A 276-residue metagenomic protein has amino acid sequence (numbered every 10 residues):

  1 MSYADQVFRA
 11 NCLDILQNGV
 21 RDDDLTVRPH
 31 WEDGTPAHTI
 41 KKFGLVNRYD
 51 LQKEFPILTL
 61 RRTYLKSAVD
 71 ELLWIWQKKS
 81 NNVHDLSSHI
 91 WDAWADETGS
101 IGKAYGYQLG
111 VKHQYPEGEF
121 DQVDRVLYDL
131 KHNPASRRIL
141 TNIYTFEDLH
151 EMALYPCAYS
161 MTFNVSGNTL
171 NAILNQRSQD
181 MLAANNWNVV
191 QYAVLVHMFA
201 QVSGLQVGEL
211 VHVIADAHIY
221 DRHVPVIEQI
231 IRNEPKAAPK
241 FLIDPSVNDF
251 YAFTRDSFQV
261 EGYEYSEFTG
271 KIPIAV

Functional and structural regions predicted by a protein language model:
M1-V276: Terminal, non-catalytic protein-protein interaction segments that mediate quaternary/complex assembly
